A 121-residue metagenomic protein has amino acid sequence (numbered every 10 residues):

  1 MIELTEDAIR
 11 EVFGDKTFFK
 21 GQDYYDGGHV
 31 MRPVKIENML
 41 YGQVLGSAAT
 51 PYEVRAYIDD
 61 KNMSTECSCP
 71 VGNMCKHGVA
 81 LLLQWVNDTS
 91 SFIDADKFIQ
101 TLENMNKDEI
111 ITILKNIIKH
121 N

Functional and structural regions predicted by a protein language model:
M1-N121: Long, low-complexity, compositionally biased intrinsically disordered regions
